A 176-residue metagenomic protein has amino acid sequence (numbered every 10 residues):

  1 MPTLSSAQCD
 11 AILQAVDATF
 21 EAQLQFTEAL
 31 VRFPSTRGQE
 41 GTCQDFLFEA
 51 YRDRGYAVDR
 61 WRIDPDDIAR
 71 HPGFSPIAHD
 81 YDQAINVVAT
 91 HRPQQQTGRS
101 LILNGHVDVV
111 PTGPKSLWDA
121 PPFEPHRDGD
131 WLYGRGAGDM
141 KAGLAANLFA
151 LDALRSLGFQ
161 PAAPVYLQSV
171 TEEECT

Functional and structural regions predicted by a protein language model:
P2-Y133, S156, Q160-P161: Acidic/His- and Gly-rich active-site-bordering loop/insert found across diverse amide/peptide-bond hydrolases
L132, G138-T176: Acidic/histidine-rich catalytic neighborhood of metal-dependent amide-processing enzymes
